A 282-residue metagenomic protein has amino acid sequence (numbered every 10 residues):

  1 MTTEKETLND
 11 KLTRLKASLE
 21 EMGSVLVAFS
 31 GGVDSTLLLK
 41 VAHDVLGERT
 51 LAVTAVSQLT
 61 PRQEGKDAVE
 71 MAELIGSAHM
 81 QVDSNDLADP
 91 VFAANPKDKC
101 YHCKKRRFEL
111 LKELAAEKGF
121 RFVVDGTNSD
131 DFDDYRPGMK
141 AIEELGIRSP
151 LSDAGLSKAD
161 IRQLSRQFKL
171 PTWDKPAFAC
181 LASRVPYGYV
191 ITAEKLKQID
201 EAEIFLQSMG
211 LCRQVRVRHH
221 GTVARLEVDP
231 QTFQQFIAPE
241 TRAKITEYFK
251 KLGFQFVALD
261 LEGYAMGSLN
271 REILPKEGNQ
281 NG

Functional and structural regions predicted by a protein language model:
T2-Q167, A224, R242-F254, L259 (+2 more regions): ATP-dependent adenylation/nucleotidyltransferase module used to activate substrates
C100, I147, L181, F236 (+1 more regions): Short clusters of hydrophobic/aromatic residues that line enzyme substrate/ligand-binding pockets
V123-G126, L181, R216-R218, E227: Short, conserved beta-strand edge motifs with alternating hydrophobic and charged residues
S152, L156-Q207, L211-R216: Mid-to-C-terminal catalytic subdomains of enzymes that bind/position adenosyl phosphate moieties or nucleic-acid
K197-E201, F205-R225, P230-G282: Auxiliary Fe-S-binding modules of radical SAM enzymes
